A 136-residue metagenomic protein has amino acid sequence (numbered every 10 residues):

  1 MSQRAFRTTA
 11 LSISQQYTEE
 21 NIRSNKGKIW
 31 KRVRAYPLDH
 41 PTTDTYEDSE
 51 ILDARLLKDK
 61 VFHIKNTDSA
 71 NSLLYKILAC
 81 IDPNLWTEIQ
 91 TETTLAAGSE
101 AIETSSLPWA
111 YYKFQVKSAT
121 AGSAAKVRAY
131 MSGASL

Functional and structural regions predicted by a protein language model:
M1-T45, I51, D59, H63-K65 (+4 more regions): Extended, low-complexity segments enriched in Ser/Thr/Gly and acidic residues that occur primarily in surface-exposed
P37-R55, D68-S72, L95-E100, A119-G122: Surface-exposed ligand/attachment interfaces on beta-rich extracellular proteins
D59, S72-K76, A124-R128: Exposed beta-strand and adjacent loop surfaces of beta-rich binding modules that mediate intermolecular recognition
K65, L78-C80, K117: A generic structural motif
A70-N84: Short, surface-exposed beta-strand/strand-loop-strand elements in extracellular ectodomains
I81-L85, T120, S135: Solvent-exposed strand-loop boundary residues in beta-sheet-rich modules
I89-S105: Extracellular carbohydrate recognition and processing domains and analogous Trp-centered ligand-binding platforms
T120-A134: Edge beta-strands of jelly-roll/beta-sandwich modules across compartments, strongly enriched in secreted/luminal
